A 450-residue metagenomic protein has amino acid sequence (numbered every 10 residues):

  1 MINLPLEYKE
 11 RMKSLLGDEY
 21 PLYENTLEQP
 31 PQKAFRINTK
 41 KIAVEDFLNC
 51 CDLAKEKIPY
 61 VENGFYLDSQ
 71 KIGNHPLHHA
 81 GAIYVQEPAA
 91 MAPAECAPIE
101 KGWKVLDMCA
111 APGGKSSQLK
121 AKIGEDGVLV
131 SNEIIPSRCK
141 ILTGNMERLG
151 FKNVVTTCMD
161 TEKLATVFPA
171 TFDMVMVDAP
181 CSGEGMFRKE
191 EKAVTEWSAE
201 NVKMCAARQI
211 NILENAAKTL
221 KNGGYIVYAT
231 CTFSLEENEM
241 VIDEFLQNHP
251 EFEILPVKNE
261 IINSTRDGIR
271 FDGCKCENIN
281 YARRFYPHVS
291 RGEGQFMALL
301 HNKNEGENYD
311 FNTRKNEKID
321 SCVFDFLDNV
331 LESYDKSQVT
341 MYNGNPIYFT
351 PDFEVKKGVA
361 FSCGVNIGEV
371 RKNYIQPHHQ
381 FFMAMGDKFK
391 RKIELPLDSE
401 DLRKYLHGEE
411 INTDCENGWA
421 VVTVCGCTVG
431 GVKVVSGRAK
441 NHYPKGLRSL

Functional and structural regions predicted by a protein language model:
M1-L48, R291-M297, H301-L450: Polybasic, low-complexity RNA-engagement segments
E100-K101, K163-D178: A short acidic, Gly/Pro-enriched loop at the edge of an enzyme's catalytic core that lines a small-molecule cofactor
G102-A111: Conserved class I S-adenosyl-L-methionine
P112-E125: Conserved SAM-binding loop of SAM-dependent methyltransferases across substrates and taxa, primarily the Class I
I123-G124, L220-N222: Helix-to-beta-strand junctions that scaffold the AdoMet/dcAdoMet cofactor pocket in Class I SAM-dependent enzymes
N132-P169: S-adenosyl-L-methionine
S137, M174-E214, V227, C231-N238: Mobile active-site "lid"/loop adjacent to the S-adenosyl-L-methionine
F172, Y225-Y228, F233-M341, N345-Y348: Class I S-adenosyl-L-methionine
